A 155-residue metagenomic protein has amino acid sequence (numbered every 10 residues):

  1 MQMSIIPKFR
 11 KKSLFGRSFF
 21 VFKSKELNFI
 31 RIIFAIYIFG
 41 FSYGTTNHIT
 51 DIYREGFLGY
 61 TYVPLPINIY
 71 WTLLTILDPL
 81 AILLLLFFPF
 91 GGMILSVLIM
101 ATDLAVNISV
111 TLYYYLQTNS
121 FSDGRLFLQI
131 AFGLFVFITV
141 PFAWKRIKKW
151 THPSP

Functional and structural regions predicted by a protein language model:
Q2-P155: Topology signature of small-to-medium multi-pass alpha-helical membrane proteins
